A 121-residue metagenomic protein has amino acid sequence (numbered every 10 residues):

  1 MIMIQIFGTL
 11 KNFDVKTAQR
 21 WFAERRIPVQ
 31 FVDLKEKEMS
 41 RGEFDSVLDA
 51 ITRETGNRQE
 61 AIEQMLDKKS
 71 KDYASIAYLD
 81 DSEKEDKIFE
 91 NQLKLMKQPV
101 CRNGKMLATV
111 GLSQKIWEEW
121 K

Functional and structural regions predicted by a protein language model:
M1-K37: Local sequence-structure signature of Cys/Sec-based thiol-disulfide redox active-site neighborhoods
L34-K121: Thiol/selenol-based redox catalytic cores and closely related redox-interacting motifs
